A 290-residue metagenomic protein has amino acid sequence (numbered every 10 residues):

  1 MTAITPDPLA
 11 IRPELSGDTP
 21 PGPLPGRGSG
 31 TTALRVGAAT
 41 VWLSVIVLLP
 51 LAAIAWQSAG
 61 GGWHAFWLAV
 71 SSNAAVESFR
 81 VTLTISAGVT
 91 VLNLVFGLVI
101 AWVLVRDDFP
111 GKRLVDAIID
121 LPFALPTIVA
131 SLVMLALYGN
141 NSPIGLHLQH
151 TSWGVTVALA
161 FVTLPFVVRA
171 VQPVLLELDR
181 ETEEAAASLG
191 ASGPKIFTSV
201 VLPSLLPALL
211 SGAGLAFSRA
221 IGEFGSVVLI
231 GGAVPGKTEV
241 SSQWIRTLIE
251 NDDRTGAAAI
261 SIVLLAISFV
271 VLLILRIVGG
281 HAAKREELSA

Functional and structural regions predicted by a protein language model:
T2-S29: Short, Lys/Arg-rich, polar N-terminal cytosolic tail immediately upstream of the first transmembrane signal-anchor
G28-G62, A69-L176, V200, S204-G225 (+3 more regions): Membrane-water interface segments at the C-terminal ends of transmembrane alpha-helices in multi-pass inner-membrane
T182, H281-A290: Short, Lys/Arg-enriched, Gly/Pro-containing loop segments at transmembrane-helix junctions of multi-pass membrane
A186: The alpha-helix within a helix-turn-helix
L189-G190, P203: Glycine/proline-centered hinge or cleavage motifs at structural transition points of membrane proteins
S226-D252, S289-A290: Glycine-rich helix-loop "coupling/hinge" segments at transmembrane-helix boundaries in multipass transporters
